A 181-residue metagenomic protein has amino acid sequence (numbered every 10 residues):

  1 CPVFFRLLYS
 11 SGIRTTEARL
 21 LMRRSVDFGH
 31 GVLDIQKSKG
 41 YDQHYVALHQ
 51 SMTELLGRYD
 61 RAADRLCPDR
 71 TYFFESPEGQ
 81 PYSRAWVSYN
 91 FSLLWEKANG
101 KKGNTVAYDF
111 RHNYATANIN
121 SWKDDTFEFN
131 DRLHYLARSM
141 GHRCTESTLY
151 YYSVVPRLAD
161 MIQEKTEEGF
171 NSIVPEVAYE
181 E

Functional and structural regions predicted by a protein language model:
C1-T15: Basic, Lys/Arg- and aromatic-enriched nucleic-acid-binding interface segment
L8, R19, A137: The alpha-helix within a helix-turn-helix
S11, T16, L20-E54: Conserved tyrosine-mediated DNA breakage-rejoining catalytic core shared by Y-recombinases
F28-Y45, P68-Q80, N99-K102, D124 (+3 more regions): A cross-kingdom feature marking solvent-exposed beta-strand/loop segments within repeated, beta-rich binding/scaffold
K37, M140-K165: Catalytic-site neighborhood detector that most strongly recognizes the C-terminal catalytic loop/helix of tyrosine
Q50-N104, Y114: Active-site/catalytic core of tyrosine-dependent DNA strand-transfer enzymes
S88-R138, H142: Short, basic (Lys/Arg/His-rich) helix/loop patches that form interaction surfaces in the mid-to-C-terminal regions
K165-E181: C-terminal secondary-structure termini that scaffold catalytic or DNA-interacting sites
